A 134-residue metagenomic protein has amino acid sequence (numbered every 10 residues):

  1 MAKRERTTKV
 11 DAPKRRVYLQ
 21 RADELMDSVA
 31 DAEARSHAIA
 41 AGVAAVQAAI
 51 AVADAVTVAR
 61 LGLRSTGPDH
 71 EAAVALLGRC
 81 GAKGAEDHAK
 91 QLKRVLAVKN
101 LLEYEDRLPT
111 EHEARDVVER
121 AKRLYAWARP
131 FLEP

Functional and structural regions predicted by a protein language model:
M1-P134: Terminal alpha-helical segments
